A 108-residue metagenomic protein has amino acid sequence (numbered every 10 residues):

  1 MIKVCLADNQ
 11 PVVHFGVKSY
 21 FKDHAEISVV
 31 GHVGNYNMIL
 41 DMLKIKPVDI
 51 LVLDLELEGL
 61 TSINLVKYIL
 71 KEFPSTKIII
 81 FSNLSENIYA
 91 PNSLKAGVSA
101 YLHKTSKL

Functional and structural regions predicted by a protein language model:
M1-V12, V17-F21, L51: Conserved acidic segment of CheY-like receiver
N9, F81-S85, K104-S106: Conserved active-site segment of CheY-like receiver
H32, L57-L60: Residue-level signal for the "D+5" position in two-component response regulator receiver
H32-I50: Acidic, metal-coordinating helix/loop segments flanking the phosphotransfer/catalytic sites of two-component signaling
N35, T61-N64: Acidic catalytic/metal-coordinating carboxylates
D54-L55, S82: Active-site residues of response regulator receiver
I63-P74: Short amphipathic alpha-helix used as the core "switch/output" element in two-component signaling
